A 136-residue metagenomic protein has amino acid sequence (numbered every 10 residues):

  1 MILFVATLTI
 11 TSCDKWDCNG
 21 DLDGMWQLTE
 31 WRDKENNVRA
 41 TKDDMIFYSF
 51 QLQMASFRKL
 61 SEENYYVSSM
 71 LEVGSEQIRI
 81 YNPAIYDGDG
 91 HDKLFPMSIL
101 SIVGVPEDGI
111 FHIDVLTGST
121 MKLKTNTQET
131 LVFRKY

Functional and structural regions predicted by a protein language model:
M1-L3: Sec-dependent signal peptide recognition, specifically the positively charged N-region followed immediately by
T9-S12: C-terminal motif of bacterial Sec signal peptides marking the signal peptidase cleavage site
D14-W16: Bacterial signal peptide processing site
N19, D23-G24, K42-D44: Contiguous hydrophobic, core-forming segments of folded domains
D21-N37: Tryptophan-anchored aromatic micro-motifs
D23-M25, Q51-F57, L116-K122: Short, hydrophobic/aromatic-rich segments at coil-to-beta transitions
D33-R39, M54-L116: Contiguous, well-ordered beta-strand patches that form the walls/edges of small beta-barrel/beta-sandwich domains
S68-Q77, G118-Y136: Edge beta-strand at a domain terminus
